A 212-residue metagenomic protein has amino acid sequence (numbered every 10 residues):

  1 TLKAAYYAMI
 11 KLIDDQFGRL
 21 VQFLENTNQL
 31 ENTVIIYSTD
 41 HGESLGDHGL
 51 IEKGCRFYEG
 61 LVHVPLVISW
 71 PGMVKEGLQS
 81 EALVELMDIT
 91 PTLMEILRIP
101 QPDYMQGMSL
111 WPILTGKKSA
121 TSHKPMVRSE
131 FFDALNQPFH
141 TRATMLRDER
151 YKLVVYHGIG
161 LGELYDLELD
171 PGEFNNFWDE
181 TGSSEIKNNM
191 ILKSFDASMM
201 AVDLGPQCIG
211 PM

Functional and structural regions predicted by a protein language model:
T1-A4, W70-M73, P171-F174: Short glycine/proline-rich turn/loop motifs
T1-T33, L192, D196-S198: A long, amphipathic alpha-helix that forms part of the scaffold/cap immediately adjacent to metal-dependent active
K3-L12, R56-V64, V74-P91, L97-S109 (+2 more regions): A short beta-strand-to-alpha-helix junction
Q22-L78, E85: Histidine-centered active-site microenvironments of extracellular/periplasmic hydrolases and transferases
H41-D47, M87-T90, E95-L167, G172 (+3 more regions): C-terminal cap/loop subdomain of S1 sulfatases and analogous C-terminal strand-loop tails that border
D47, N176-D179: Phosphate-coordinating loops and pocket residues in cytosolic domains that bind phosphorylated ligands
P65, S69, L192-V202: A short, conserved beta-to-alpha structural element at the edge of catalytic cores that scaffolds binding
